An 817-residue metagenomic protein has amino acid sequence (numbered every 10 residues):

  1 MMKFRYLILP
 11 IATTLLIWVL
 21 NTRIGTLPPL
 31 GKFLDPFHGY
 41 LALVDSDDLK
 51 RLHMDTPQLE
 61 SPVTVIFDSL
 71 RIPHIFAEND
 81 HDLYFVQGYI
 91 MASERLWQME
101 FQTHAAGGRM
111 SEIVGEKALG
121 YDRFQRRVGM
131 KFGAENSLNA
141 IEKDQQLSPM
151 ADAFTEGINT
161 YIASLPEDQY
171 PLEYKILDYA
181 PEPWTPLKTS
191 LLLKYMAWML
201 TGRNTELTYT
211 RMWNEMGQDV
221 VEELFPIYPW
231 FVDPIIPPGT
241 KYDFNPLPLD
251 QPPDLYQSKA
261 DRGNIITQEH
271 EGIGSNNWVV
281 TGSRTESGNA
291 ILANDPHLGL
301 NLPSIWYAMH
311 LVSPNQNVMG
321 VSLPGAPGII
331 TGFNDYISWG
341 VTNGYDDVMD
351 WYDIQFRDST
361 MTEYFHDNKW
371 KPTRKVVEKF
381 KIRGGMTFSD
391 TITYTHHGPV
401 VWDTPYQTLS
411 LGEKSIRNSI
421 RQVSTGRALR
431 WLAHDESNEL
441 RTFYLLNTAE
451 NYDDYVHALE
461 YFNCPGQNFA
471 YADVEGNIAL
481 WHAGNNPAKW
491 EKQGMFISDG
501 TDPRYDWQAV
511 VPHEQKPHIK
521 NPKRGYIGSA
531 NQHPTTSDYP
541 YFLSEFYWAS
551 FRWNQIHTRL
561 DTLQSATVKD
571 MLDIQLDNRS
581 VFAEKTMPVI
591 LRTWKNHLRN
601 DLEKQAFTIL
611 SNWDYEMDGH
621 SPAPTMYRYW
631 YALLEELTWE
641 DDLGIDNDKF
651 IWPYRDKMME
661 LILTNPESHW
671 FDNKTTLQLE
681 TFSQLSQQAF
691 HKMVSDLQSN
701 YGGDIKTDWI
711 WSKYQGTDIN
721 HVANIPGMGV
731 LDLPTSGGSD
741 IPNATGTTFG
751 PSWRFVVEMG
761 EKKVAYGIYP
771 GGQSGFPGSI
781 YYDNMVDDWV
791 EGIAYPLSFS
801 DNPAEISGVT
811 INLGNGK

Functional and structural regions predicted by a protein language model:
K3-I11, L15-I291, P296-G299, N315 (+4 more regions): Substrate-recognition/specificity elements adjacent to catalytic centers across diverse enzyme folds
A77-E100, Y307, H396-K414, W553: Short, surface-exposed, low-complexity cationic segments
D82-A118, M130, G340-T391, R504-R552 (+1 more regions): Gly/Pro-rich active-site capping loops and adjacent beta-alpha segments that organize cofactor/substrate pockets
Y84-Q87, G133-P149, R430, L440-L446 (+4 more regions): Second-shell loop/turn segments in exported
H270-G272, S313-P324, G328, G332-I337 (+1 more regions): Glycine- and hydrophobic-rich flexible loops that cap the catalytic core of alpha/beta enzyme folds
T425, F462-L563, E616-M617, Y631-T638 (+2 more regions): Hydrophobic alpha-helical segments
F542, F546-R599, E603, Q684-K817: Terminal end segments
Y629-K713: Charged, long alpha-helical assembly modules
